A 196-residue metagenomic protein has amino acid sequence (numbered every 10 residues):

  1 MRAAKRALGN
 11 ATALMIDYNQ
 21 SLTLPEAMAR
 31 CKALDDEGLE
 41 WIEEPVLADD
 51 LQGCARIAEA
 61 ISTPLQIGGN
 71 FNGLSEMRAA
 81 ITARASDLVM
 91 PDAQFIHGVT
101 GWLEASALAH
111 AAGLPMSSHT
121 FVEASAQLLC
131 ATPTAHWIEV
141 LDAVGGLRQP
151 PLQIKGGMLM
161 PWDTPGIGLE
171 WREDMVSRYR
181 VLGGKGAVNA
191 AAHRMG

Functional and structural regions predicted by a protein language model:
M1-H119: Catalytic core of soluble alpha/beta enzymes
S117-G196: Flexible C-terminal active-site loop/helix
